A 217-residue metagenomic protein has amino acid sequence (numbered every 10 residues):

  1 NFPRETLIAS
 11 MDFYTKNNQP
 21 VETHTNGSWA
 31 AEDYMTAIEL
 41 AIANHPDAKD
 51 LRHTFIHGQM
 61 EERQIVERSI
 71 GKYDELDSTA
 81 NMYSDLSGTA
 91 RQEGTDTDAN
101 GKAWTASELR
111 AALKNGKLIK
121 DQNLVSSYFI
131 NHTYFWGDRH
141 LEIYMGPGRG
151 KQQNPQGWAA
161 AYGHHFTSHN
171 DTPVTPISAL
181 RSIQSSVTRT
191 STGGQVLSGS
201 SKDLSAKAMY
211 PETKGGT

Functional and structural regions predicted by a protein language model:
N1-F13, R63-T79, L86, A90 (+2 more regions): Active-site-adjacent helix-turn-beta-strand microarchitecture at beta-sheet edges that either contains or buttresses
D12-E22, A30-H53, H57, R63 (+1 more regions): His/Asp/Glu-enriched, well-ordered alpha-helical/loop segment that forms or immediately abuts the divalent-metal
G58-Q59, D85: Flexible loop residues that form catalytic and substrate-binding hotspots at small-molecule/glycan-binding clefts
S84-G88, N131-T133: Short, acidic/turn-prone active-site loops that include or flank metal/cofactor- and phosphate-binding residues
